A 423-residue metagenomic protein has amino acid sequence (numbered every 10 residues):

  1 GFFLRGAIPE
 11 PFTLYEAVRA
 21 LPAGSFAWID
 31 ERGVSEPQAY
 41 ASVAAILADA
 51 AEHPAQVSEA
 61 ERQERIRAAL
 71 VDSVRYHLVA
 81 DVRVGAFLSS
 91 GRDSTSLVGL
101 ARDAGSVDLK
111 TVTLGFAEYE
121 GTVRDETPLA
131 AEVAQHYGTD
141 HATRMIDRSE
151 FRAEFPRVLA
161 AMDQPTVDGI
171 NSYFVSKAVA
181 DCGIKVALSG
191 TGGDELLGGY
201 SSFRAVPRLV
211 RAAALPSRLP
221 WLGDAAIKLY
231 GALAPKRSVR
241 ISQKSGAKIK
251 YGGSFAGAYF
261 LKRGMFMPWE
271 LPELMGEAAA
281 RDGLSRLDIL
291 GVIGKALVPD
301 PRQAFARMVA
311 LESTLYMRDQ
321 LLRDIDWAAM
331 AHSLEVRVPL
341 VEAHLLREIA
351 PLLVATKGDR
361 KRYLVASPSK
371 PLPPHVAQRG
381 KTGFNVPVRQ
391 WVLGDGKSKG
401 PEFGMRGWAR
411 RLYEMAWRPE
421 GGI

Functional and structural regions predicted by a protein language model:
G1-D163, S172, K370-G380, M405 (+2 more regions): Cysteine-centered catalytic environments shared across enzyme families
E16-A23, G33-S35, A45, E61 (+4 more regions): Adenosyl-5′-phosphate
L88, G190, M317: Conserved S/T- and glycine-rich ATP-binding loop of Class I adenylate-forming
S90, G192, G383-P387: A glycine-rich phosphate-binding loop feature that marks nucleotide/adenosyl-phosphate handling sites
S94-L97, R152, E195-G199, R204 (+1 more regions): Short catalytic/ligand-binding loop motif for oxyanion handling, primarily in non-cytosolic enzymes, centered on
A101-G105, R204, L353: Active-site catalytic pocket residues across diverse enzymes, especially alpha/beta-hydrolases
P156-A160, S202-R204, W391-G394: Short low-complexity, flexible loop/linker segments enriched in glycine and/or proline with clustered acidic
F174-R237, L322-L345: Active-site adenylate/phosphate-handling loop in enzymes that bind or generate adenylated species
